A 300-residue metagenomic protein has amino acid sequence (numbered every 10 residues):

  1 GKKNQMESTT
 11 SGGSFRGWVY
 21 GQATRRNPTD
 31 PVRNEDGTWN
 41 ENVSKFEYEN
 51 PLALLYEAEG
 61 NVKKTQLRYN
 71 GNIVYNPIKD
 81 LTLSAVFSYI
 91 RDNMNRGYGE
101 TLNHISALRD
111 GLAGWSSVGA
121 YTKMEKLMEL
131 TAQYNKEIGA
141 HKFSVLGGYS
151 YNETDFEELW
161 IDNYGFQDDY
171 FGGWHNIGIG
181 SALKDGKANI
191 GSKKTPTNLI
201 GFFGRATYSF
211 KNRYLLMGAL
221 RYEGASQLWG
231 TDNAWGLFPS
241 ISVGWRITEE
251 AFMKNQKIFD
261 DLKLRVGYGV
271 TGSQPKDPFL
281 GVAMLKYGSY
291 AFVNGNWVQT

Functional and structural regions predicted by a protein language model:
G1-Q66, S84-I200, Q227-W229, E249-T300: Surface-exposed loop/interface segments of Gram-negative outer-membrane beta-barrel transport/assembly proteins
Y69-Y75, L130-Y134, G147, G204-Y208 (+2 more regions): Residues on the lipid-exposed face of transmembrane beta-strands in outer-membrane beta-barrel proteins
I73-T82, E137: Short, solvent-exposed loop/edge-beta patches enriched in aromatic
Q167-D168, L237-W245: Feature captures outer-membrane beta-barrel proteins of Gram-negative bacteria and organelles
G204-L220: Short, contiguous hydrophobic alpha-helices characteristic of membrane insertion segments
L216-S226, Y268: Transmembrane beta-strand segments that form the barrel wall of outer-membrane beta-barrel proteins
G230-W235: Short glycine/threonine-rich loop-to-helix capping motif typified by GTGT followed within a few residues by an Asp-Pro
